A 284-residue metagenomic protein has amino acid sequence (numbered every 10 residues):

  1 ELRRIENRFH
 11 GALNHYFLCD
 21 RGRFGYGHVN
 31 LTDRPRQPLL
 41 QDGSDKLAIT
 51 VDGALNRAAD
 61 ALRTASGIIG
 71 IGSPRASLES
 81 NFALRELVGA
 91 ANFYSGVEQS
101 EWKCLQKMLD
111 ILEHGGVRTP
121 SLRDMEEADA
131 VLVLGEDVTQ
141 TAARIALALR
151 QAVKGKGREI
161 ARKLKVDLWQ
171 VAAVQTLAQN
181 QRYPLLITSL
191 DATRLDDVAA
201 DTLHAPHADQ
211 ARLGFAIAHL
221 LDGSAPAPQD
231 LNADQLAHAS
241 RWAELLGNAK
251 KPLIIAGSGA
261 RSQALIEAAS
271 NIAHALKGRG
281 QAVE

Functional and structural regions predicted by a protein language model:
E1-E284: Catalytic alpha/large subunits of respiratory electron-transfer oxidoreductases, centered on bis-MGD molybdoenzymes
